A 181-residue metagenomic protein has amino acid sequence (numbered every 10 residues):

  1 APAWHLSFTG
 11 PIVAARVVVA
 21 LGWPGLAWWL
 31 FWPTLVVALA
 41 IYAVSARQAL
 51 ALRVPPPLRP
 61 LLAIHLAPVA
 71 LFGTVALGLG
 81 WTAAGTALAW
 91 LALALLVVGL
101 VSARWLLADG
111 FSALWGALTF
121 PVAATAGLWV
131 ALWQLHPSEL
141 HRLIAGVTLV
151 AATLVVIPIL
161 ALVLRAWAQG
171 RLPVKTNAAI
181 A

Functional and structural regions predicted by a protein language model:
A1-R16, F31, L50-L71, L106-A131 (+3 more regions): Juxtamembrane helix-loop boundaries in multi-pass membrane proteins
I12, F31-Q48, L66-L71, L93-A103: Hydrophobic, membrane-facing alpha-helical anchors
V13-P24, V69-A83, A124-E139: Hydrophobic alpha-helical transmembrane segments in multi-pass integral membrane proteins
L21-A27, V44-P57, V75-A83, R104-F111: Short juxtamembrane and helix-loop transition motifs at transmembrane-helix boundaries in membrane proteins
G25-L39, A83-A94, T148-A152: Structural signature of hydrophobic alpha-helical transmembrane segments
S45-Q48, L100-R104, V156-Q169: Membrane-water interface at the C-terminal end of transmembrane alpha helices
T74-G110, W115, V122-G127, Q134: Long, repeat-rich segments with strong aromatic
E139-V155: Structural signal for the N-terminal portions of transmembrane helices and their immediately preceding loop/interface
